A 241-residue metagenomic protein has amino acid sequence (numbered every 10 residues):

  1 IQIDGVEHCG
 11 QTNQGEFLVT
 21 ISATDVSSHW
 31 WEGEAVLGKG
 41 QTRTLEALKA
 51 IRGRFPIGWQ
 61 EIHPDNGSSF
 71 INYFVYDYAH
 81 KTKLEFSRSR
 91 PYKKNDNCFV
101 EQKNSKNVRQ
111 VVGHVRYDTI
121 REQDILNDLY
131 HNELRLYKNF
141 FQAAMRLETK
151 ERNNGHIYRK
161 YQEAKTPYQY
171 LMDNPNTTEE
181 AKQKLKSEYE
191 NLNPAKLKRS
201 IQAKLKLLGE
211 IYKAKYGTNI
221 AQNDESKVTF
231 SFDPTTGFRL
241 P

Functional and structural regions predicted by a protein language model:
I1-T12, F55, F74-T82, P91: Residue-level recognition of single "structural anchor" positions that define or cap local secondary structure
I1-W31: An active-site-proximal beta-strand-loop segment
D4, H29, I62-D65, K138 (+1 more regions): Short, conserved catalytic/metal-binding motifs centered on acidic residues
T24, G33-P56: Active-site beta-loop-alpha junctions of metal-dependent nucleic acid enzymes, especially the RNase H-like/DDE
P64-N66, F70-A79, F86-V112, I125-N127 (+2 more regions): RNase H-like two-metal-ion nuclease catalytic core shared by retroviral integrases and related mobile-element nucleases
V111-N127, M145-K150: Short, solvent-exposed helix-loop connector elements
Y130, E163, P167-Y168, E180-K184 (+1 more regions): Protein C-terminal end segments and domain termini
N132-Y168: Charged, gly/pro-enriched flexible loop segments at helix/strand junctions
